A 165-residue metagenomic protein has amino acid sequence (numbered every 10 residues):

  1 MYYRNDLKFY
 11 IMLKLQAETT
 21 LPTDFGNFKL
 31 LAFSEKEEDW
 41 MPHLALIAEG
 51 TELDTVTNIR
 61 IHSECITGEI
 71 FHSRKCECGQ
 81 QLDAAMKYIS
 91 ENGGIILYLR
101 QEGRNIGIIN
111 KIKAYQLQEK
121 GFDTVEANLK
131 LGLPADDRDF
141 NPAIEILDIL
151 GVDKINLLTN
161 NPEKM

Functional and structural regions predicted by a protein language model:
Y2-M165: Catalytic domains of riboflavin
